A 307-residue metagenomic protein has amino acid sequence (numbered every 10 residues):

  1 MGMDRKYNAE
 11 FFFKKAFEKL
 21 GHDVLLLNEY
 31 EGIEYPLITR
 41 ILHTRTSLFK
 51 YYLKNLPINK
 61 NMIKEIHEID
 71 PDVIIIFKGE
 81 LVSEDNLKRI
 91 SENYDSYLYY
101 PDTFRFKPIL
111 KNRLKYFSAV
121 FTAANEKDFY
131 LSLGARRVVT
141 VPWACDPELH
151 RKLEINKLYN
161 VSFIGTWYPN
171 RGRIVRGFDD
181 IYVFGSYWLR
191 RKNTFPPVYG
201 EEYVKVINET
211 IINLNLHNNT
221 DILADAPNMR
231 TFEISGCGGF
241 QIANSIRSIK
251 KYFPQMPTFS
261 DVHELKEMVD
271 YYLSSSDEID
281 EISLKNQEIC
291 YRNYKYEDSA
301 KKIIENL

Functional and structural regions predicted by a protein language model:
M1-T46, K50, K54-N61, I69-D70 (+2 more regions): Nucleotide-sugar donor-binding catalytic core of glycosyltransferases
N59, I63, V262, K266 (+1 more regions): Short, amphipathic alpha-helical "lid/cap" segments that border enzyme active or binding sites
I63-H67, Y271-Y272: Short amphipathic alpha-helix with an adjacent loop that forms part of the alpha/beta core around
V73, R89-F104: Active-site proximal beta-strand in glycosyltransferases
L216, E264-E278, K285: Solvent-exposed, amphipathic alpha-helical segments
K250-M268: Change "using UDP/GDP/dTDP sugars" to "using nucleotide sugars
S274-N306: A charged, aromatic-enriched C-terminal amphipathic alpha-helix characteristic of glycosyltransferases across folds
